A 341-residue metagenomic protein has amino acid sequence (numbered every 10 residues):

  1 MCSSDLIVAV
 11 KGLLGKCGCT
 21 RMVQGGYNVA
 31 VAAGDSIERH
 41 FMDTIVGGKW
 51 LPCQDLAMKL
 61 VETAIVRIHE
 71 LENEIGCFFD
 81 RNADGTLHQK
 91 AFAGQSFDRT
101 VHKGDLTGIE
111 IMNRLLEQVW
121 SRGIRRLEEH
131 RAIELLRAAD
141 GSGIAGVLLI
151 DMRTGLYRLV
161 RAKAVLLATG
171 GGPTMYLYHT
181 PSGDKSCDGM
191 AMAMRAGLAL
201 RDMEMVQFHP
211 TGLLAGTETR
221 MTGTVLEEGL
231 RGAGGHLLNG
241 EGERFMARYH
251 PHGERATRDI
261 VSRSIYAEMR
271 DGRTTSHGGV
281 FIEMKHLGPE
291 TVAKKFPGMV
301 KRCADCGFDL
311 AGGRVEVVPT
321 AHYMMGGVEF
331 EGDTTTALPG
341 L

Functional and structural regions predicted by a protein language model:
M1-S3: Short, small-residue-biased leader/transition segments that mark boundaries at the very start of proteins
D5-Y27, A33-G34: Glycine-rich FAD pyrophosphate-binding loop
N28-L60: Glycine-rich active-site loop/strand segments that organize a redox cofactor
P52-I65, D98-E117, L127, H179-C187 (+4 more regions): Short beta-strand to alpha-helix junction loop
E72-L156, R161, A168, G212-G216: Conserved redox-cofactor binding core of oxidoreductases
V160-G170, A193, G242: Short hydrophobic core segments
A164-G170, E329, D333-L341: Short FAD-binding loop at a beta-strand-to-alpha-helix junction that anchors the flavin cofactor in diverse
M192, L198-D309, G313-V315: An anion/pyrophosphate-binding glycine-rich loop and adjacent beta-alpha core in soluble alpha-beta enzymes
